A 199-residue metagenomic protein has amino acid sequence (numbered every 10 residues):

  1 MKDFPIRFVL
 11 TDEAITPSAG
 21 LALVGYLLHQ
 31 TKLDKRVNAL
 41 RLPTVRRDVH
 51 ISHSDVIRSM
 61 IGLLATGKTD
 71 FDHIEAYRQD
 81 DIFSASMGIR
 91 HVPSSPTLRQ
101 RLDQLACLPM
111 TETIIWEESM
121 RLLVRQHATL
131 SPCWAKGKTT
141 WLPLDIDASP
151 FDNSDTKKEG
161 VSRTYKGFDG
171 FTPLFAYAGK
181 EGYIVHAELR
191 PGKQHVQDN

Functional and structural regions predicted by a protein language model:
M1-D169, P173-N199: Dynamic "connector" segments at or just before major functional cores
